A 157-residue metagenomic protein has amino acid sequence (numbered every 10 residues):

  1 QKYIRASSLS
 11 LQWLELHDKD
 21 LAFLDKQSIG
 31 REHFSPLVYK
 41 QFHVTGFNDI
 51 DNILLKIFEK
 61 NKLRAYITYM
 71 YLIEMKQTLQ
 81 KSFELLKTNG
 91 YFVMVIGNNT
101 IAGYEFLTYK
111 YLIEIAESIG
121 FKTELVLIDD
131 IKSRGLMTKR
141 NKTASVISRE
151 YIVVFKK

Functional and structural regions predicted by a protein language model:
Q1-M94, N98-K157: Class I S-adenosyl-L-methionine-dependent methyltransferase catalytic core
